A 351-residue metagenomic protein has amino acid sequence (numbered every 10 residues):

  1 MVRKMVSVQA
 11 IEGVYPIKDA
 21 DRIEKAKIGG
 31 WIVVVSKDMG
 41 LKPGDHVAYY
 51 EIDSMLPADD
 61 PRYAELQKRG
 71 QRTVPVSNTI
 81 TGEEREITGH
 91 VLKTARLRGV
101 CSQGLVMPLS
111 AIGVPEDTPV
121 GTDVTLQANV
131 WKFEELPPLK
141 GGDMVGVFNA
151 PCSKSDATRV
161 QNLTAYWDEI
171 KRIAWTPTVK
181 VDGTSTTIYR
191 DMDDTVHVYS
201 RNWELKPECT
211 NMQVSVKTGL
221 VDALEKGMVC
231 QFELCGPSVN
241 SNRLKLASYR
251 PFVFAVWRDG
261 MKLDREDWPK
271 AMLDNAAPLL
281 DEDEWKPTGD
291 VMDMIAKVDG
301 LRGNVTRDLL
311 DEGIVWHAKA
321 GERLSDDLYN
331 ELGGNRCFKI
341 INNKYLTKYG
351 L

Functional and structural regions predicted by a protein language model:
V2-L351: Core nucleotide-handling region used for phosphoryl-transfer chemistry
